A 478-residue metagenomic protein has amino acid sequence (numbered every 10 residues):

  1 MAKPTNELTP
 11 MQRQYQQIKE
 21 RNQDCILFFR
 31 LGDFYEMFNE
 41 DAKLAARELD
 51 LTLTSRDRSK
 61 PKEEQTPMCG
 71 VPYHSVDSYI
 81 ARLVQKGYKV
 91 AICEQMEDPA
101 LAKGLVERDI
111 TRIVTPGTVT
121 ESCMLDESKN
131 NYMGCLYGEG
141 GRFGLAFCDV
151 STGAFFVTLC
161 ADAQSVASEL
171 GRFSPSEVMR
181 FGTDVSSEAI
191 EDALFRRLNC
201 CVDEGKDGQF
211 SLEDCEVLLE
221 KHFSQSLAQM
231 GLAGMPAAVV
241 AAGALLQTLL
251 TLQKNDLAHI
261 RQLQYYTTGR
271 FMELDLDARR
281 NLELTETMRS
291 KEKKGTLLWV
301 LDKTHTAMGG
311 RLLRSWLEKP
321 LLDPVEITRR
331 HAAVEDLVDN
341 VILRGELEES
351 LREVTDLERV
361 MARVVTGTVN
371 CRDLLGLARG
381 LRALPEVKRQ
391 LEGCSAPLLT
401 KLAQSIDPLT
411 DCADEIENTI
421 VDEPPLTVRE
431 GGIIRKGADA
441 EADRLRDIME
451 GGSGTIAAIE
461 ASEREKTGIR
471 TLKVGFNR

Functional and structural regions predicted by a protein language model:
A2-D336, G345, E349-V365, V369-A458: Charged catalytic and DNA/RNA-contacting regions of genome-maintenance and nucleic-acid-processing enzymes
N340-V341: Short intracellular "coupling" helices and adjacent cytoplasmic loop segments at the cytosolic face of multi-pass
G454-L472: Flexible, glycine/threonine-enriched loop-and-boundary segments that flank and lead into catalytic domains of large
